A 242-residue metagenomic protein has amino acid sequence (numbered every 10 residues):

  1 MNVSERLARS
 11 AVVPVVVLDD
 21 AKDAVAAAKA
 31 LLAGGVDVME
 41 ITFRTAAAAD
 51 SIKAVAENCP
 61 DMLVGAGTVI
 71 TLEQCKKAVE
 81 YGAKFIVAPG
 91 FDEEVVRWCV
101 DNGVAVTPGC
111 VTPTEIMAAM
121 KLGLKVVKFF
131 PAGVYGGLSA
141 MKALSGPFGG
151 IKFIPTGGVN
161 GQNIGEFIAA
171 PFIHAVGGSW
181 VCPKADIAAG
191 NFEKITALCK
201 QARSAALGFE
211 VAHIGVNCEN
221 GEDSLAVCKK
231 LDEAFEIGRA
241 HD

Functional and structural regions predicted by a protein language model:
M1-G82, D101, G161, A169 (+1 more regions): Conserved N-terminal beta1-alpha1 strand-loop-helix module at the mouth
V3-V17, R203-C228, A234-F235: N-terminal beta-strand motif that seeds the catalytic metal site of vicinal oxygen chelate
V17-K22, A66-L72, A88-D92, P108-P113 (+2 more regions): Glycine-rich beta-to-alpha transition loops that act as phosphate-gripper elements at the mouths of alpha/beta enzyme
L31, F167, V227-D232: Conserved active-site tyrosine of GNAT-family acetyltransferases
L32-D37, N58-M62, E80-I86, D101-T107 (+3 more regions): Glycine-enriched alpha-helix->loop->beta-strand junction motifs that scaffold or abut catalytic
V36-I41, Q74, V79-K84, D101-G103 (+3 more regions): Glycine/Thr-rich beta-alpha phosphate-binding loop at enzyme active sites
P89-V95, K128-L138, F172-K194: Glycine-rich phosphate-binding active-site loops on the catalytic face of alpha/beta enzymes
A240-D242: Conserved small/polar residues in nucleotide/adenosyl-binding loops
